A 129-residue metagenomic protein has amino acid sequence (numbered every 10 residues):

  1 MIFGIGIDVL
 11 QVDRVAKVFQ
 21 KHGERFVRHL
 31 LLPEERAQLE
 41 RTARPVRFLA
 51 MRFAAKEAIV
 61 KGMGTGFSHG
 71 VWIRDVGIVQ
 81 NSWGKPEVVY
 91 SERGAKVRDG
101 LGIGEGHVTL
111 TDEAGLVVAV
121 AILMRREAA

Functional and structural regions predicted by a protein language model:
M1-A129: Core catalytic alpha/beta fold that binds nucleotide/phospho-ligands
